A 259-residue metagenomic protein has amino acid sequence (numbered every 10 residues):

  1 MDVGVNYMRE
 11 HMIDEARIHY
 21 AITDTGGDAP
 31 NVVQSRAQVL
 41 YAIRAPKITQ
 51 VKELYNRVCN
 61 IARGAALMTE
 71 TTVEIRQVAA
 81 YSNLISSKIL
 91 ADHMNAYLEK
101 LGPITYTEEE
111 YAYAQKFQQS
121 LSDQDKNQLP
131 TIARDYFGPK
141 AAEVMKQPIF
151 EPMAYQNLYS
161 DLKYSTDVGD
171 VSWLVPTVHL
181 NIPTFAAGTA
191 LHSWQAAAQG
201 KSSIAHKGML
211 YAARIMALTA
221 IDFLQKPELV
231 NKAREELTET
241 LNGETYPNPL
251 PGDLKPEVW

Functional and structural regions predicted by a protein language model:
M1-D125: Midchain, well-structured core segments that form catalytic/ion-binding scaffolds
Y81-W259: An extended, acidic, His-containing surface patch that forms the Zn2+-binding/catalytic region of metallohydrolases
